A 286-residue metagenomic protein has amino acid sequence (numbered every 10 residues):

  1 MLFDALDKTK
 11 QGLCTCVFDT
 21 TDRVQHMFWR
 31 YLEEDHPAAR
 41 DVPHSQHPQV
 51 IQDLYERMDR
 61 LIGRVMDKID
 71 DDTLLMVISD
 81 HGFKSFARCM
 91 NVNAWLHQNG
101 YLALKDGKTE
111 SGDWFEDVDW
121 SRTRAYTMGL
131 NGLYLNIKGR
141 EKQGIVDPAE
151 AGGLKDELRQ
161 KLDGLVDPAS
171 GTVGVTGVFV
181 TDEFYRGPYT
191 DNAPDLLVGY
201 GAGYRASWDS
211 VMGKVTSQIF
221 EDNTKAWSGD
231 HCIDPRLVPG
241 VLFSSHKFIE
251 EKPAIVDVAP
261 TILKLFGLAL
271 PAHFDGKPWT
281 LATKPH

Functional and structural regions predicted by a protein language model:
M1-D4, P43: Conserved nucleotide-sugar donor-binding subdomain of glycosyltransferases
F3-D4, K10-T15, D72-L75, G132 (+2 more regions): Beta-sheet entry/capping signal
K8-R60, L130, L135-A149: Active-site His/acidic residue clusters
Q49, L61-G213, P260: Secreted, luminal/periplasmic, and some membrane-associated catalytic domains that remodel anionic oxygen-ester
Q98-L102, K264-P271: Short, well-ordered loop/turn and helix-capping segments at boundaries between secondary-structure elements and domains
G201-P253, D257-A259: Low-complexity, glycine/alanine/valine/leucine- and proline-rich hydrophobic stretches
E250-E251, L270-G276: Metal-dependent phosphoester-hydrolase catalytic domains
F274-P285: Cytosolic regulatory/linker segments at or just downstream of nucleotide-handling modules in signal-transduction
